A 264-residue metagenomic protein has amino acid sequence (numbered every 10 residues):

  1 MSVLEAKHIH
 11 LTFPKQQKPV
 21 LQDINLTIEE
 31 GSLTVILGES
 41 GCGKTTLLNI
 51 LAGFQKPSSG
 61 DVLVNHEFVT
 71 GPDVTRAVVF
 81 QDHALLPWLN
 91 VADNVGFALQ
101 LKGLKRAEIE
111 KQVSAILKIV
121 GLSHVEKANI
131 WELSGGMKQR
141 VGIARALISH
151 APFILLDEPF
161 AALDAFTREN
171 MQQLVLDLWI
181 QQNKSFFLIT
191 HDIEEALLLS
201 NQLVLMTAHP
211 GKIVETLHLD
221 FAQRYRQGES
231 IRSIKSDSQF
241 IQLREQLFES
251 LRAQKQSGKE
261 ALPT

Functional and structural regions predicted by a protein language model:
L37-E39: The feature captures the beta-strand-to-loop junction immediately N-terminal to the Walker
A52: Helix-to-loop junction immediately C-terminal to a conserved catalytic motif
G60-P72, Q112: Conserved ABC transporter NBD signature motif
V79, I143: Hydrophobic anchor residue at the start of the ABC signature
L89-G96: Short coil-to-helix segment of the ABC ATPase nucleotide-binding domain corresponding to the Q-loop/switch region
Q100, A107-V125: Conserved ABC ATPase "signature" region
A128-W131, S149: Conserved signature/switch motifs of ABC ATPase nucleotide-binding domains
